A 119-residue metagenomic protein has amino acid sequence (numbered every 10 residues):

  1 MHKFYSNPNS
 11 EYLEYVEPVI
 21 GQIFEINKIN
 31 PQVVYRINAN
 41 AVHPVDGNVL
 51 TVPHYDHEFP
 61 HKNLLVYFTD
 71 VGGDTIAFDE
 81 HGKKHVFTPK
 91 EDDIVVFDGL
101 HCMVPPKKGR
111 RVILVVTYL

Functional and structural regions predicted by a protein language model:
M1-Q32: Non-heme Fe(II)/2-oxoglutarate
E14-P18, K62, K90: A structural signal for well-ordered alpha-helical segments within the folded catalytic domains of diverse enzymes
V33-Y35, P60-K62: A generic structural signal for short beta-strands and their flanking turns/coil linkers
A39, E58-F59, D70-L119: Catalytic core of Fe(II)/2-oxoglutarate
N40-E58: Conserved short histidine dyad/triad with adjacent acidic residue
P44-G47, T69-G73: Short, charged/polar surface micro-motifs in flexible loops or helix N-caps
N63-F68: Catalytic nucleophile-His microenvironment captured as a short glycine-rich beta-strand/loop that brackets
